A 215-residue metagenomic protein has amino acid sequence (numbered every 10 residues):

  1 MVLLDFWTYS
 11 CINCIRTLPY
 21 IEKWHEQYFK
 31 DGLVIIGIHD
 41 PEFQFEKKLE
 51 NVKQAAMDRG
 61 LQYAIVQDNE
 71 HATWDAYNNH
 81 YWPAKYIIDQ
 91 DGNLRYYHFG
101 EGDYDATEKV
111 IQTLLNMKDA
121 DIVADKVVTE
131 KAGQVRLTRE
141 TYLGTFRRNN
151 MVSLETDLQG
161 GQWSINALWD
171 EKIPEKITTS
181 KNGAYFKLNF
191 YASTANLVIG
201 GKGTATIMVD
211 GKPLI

Functional and structural regions predicted by a protein language model:
M1-V2, Y28: A short beta-strand-turn-helix
V2, W7-S10, T17, Y81: Short pre-active-site segment immediately N-terminal to redox-active cysteine/selenocysteine motifs in thiol-based
T8-I12, P41-F45, H71-T73, L94 (+1 more regions): Solvent-exposed loop/turn segments at secondary-structure junctions within structured extracellular/periplasmic domains
I15-D58, N69-T73: Structural microenvironment flanking redox-active thiols in thiol-disulfide oxidoreductases
V52-I88: Short, internal strand/loop/helix patches that form the active-site neighborhood or redox-interaction surface
N79-W82, D89-M117: Non-catalytic, surface beta->alpha helical segment in thiol-disulfide oxidoreductase systems
D105-I215: Non-globular targeting/processing and membrane-anchoring segments
